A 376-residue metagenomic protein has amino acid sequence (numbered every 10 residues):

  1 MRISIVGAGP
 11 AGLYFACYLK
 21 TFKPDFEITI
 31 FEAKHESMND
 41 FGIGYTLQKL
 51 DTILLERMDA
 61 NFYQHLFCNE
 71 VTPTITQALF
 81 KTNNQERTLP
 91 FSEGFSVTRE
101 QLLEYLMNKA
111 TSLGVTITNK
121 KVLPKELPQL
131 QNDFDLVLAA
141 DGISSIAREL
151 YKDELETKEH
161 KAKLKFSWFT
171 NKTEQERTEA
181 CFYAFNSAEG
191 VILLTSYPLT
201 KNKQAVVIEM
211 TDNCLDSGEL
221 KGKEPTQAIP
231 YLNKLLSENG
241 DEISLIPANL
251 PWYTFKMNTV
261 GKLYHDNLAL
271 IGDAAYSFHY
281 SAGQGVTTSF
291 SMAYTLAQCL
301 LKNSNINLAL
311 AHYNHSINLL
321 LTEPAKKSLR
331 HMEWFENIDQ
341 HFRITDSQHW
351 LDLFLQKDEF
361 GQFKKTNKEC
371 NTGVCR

Functional and structural regions predicted by a protein language model:
M1-A11: Beta1/beta-strand and adjacent pyrophosphate-binding region of the FAD-binding site in flavoprotein oxidoreductases
P10-C17, L138-A139, P251-R330, W334: Conserved mid-domain beta->alpha element of the FAD-binding
A11, E36, S144: Conserved Rossmann-like nucleotide-cofactor binding loop
K20, Q48-T170, C375: Conserved N-terminal helical subregion
K20-F41: Glycine-rich FAD pyrophosphate-binding loop
K34-L54: Conserved N-terminal glycine-rich FAD pyrophosphate-binding loop of Rossmann-like flavoproteins
D133-D241, P247-L250: Conserved FAD-binding catalytic core of PHBH/FMO-like flavoproteins
Q298-R376: C-terminal helical "tail/cap" subdomain of flavin- and related membrane-associated enzymes
